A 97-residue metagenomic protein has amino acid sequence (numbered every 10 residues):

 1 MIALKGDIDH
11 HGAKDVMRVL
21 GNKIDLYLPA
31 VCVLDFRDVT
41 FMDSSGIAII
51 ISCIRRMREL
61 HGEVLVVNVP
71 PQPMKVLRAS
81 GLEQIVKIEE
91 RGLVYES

Functional and structural regions predicted by a protein language model:
M1-T40, S52-S97: STAS-like cytosolic regulatory interaction modules
